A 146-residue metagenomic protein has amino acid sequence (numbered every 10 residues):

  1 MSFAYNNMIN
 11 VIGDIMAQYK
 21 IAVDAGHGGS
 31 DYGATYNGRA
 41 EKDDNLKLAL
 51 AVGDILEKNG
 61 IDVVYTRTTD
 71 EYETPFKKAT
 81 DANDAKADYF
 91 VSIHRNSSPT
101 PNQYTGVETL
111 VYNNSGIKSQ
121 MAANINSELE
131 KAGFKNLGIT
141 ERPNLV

Functional and structural regions predicted by a protein language model:
M1-I15: Short, Lys/Arg-enriched N-terminal segments with co-localized hydrophobic residues within the first ~10-30 amino acids
A17-N37, V91: Catalytic-core environment of secreted peptidases
Q18-K20, D43-V146: Active-site-proximal helix/loop segments of hydrolytic enzymes
G33-K47: Glycine- and acidic-residue-enriched helix-capping/strand-helix junction motifs
